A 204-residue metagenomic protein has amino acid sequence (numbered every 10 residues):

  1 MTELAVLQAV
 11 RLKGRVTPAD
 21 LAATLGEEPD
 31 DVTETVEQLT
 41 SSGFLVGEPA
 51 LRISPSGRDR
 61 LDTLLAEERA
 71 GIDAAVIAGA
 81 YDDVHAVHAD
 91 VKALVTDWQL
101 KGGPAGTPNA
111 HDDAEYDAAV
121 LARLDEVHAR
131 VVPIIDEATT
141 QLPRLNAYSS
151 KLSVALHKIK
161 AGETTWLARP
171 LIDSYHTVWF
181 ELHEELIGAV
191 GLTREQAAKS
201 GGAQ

Functional and structural regions predicted by a protein language model:
M1-E27: Short amphipathic alpha-helical interface segments
R15-T17, A75, G79, L100 (+3 more regions): Intrinsically disordered, low-complexity terminal tails/loops enriched in metal-binding residues
L25-S41: Short amphipathic alpha-helical interaction segments
T40-A50: A short, conserved structural fragment
P49-D59: Minor-groove-contacting beta-hairpin "wing" of winged helix-turn-helix DNA-binding domains
R58-A86: Short, amphipathic alpha-helical interaction segments positioned at domain boundaries
V76-T164: Exposed, interaction-prone assembly regions rather than primary DNA-binding/catalytic cores
V154-Q204: C-terminal regulatory/effector modules of DNA-binding transcriptional regulators
